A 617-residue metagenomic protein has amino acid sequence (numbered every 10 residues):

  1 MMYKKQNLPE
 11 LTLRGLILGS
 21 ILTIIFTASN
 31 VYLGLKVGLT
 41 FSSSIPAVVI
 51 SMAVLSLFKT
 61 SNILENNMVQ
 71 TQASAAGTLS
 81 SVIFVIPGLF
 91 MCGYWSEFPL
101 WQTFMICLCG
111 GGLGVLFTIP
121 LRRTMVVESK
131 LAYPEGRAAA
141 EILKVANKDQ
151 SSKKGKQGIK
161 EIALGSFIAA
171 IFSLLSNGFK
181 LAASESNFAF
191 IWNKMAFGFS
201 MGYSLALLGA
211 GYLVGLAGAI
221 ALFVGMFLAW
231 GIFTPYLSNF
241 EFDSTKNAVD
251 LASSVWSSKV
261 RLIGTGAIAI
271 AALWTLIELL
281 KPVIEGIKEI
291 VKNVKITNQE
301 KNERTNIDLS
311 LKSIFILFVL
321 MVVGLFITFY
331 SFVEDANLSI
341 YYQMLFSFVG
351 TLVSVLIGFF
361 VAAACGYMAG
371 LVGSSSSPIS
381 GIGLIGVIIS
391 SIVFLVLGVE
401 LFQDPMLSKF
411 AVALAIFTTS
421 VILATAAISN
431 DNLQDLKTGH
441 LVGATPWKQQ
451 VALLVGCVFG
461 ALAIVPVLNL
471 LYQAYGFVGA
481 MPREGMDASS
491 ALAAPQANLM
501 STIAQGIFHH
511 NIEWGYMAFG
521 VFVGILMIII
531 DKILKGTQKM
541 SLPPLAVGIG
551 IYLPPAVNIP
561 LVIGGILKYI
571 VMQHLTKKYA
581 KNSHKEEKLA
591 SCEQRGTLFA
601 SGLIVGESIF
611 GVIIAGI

Functional and structural regions predicted by a protein language model:
M1-I617: Alpha-helical multipass membrane-protein architecture
